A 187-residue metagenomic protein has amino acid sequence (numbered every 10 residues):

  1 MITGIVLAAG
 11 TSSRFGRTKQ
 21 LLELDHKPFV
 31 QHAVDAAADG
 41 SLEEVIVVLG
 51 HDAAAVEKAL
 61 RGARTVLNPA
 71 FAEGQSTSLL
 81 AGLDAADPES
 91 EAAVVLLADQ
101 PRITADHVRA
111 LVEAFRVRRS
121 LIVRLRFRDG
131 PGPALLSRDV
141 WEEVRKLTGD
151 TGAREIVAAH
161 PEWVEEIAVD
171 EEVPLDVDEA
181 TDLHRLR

Functional and structural regions predicted by a protein language model:
M1, K146-R187: Conserved alpha/beta core of the MobA/IspD/sugar-nucleotide pyrophosphorylase nucleotidyltransferase superfamily
M1-G130, L135, E143, E162-V169: Nucleotide and nucleotide-moiety/phosphate-recognizing core
L22-L24, L135-S137, V177-D178, L186: Short beta-strand-to-turn element immediately C-terminal to the catalytic PLP-Schiff-base lysine in fold type I
